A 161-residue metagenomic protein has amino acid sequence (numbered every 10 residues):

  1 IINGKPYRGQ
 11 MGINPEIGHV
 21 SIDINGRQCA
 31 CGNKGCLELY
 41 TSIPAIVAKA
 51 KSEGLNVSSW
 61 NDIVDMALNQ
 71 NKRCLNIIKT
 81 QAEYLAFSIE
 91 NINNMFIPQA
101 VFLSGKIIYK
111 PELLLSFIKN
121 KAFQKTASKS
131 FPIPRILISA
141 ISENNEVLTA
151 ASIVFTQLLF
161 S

Functional and structural regions predicted by a protein language model:
I1-Y40: Glycine-rich phosphate-binding loop of actin/hexokinase-like ATP-binding domains
I24-Q28, N33, L37-S161: ATP-binding/phosphotransfer module of carbohydrate and carboxylate kinases, centering on a glycine-rich
